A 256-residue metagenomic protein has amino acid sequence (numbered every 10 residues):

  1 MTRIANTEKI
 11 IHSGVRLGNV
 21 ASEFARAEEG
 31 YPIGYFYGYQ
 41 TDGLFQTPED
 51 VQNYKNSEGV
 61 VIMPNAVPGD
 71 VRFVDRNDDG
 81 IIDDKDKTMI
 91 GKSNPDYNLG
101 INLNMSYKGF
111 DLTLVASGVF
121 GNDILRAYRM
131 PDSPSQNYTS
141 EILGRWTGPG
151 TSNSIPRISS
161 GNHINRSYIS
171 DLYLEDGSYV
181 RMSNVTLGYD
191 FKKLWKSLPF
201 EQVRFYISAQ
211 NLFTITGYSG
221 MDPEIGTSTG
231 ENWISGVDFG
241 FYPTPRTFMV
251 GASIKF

Functional and structural regions predicted by a protein language model:
M1-G38, D96-D132, V185, Y189-K192 (+2 more regions): Transmembrane beta-barrel strand/turn architecture of Gram-negative outer membrane proteins
M1-G91, Q210-L212, G217: Conserved small-residue
A5-H12, G121-A127, N137-Y138, L198 (+2 more regions): Outer-membrane beta-barrel proteins
N19-E49, I142-T147, N153-I155, S167 (+1 more regions): C-terminal beta-signal and terminal closure region of outer-membrane beta-barrel proteins
E23, V71, I81-M89, E141-I142 (+2 more regions): Extracytoplasmic loops and strand-loop junctions of Gram-negative outer membrane beta-barrel proteins
V60, V119-Q210: Extracytoplasmic gating/loop element in the C-terminal half of outer-membrane beta-barrel translocons and assembly
K92-D96, E175-M182, F241-P245: Transmembrane beta-barrel outer-membrane domains
Y97-L99, K108-F110, S178, P199-V203 (+1 more regions): Outer-envelope beta-barrel architecture signal
